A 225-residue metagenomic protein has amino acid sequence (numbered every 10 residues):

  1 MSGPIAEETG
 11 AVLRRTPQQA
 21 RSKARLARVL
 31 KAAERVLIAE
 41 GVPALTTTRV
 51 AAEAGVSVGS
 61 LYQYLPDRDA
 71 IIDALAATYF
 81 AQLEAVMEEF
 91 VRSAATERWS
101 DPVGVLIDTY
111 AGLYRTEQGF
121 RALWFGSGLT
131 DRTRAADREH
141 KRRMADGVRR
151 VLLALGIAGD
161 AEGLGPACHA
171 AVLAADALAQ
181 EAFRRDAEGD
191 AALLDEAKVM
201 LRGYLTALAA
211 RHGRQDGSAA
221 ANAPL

Functional and structural regions predicted by a protein language model:
M1-A24, G159, R184, A209-L225: N-terminal intrinsically disordered/low-complexity leader segments
S22-A33, V50, I71, L75-V86: Generic hydrophobic, amphipathic alpha-helix propensity
R25, L75, Y79, L83 (+6 more regions): Hydrophobic/aromatic residues within well-ordered alpha-helical segments
R28, V36-A70: Helix-turn-helix
L37, I72-Y79, V86-M87, W124 (+2 more regions): Alpha-helical DNA-contacting segments of helix-turn-helix folds
A74, E88-R115, A171: Hydrophobic alpha-helical connector segments
E97-V105, R115-D146: Short secondary-structure transition hinges
A122-G126, R134, L155-L201, L208 (+2 more regions): Hydrophobic/aromatic-rich alpha-helical bundle segments in the mid-to-C-terminal region
